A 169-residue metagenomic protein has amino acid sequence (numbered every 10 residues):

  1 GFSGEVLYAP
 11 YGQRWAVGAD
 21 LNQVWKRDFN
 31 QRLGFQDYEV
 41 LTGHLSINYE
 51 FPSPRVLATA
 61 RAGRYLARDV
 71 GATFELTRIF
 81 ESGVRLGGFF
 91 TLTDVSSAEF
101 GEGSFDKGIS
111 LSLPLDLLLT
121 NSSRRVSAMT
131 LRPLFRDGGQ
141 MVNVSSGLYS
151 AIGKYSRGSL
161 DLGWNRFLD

Functional and structural regions predicted by a protein language model:
G1, V17-W25, F29, R55-Y65 (+1 more regions): Transmembrane beta-strand segments that form the barrel wall of outer-membrane beta-barrel proteins
G1-S3, Y11, D28, D37 (+2 more regions): Solvent-exposed loop/turn segments connecting transmembrane beta-strands in outer-membrane beta-barrel proteins
F2-L21, L41-F51, V70-F90, D106-L115: Feature captures outer-membrane beta-barrel proteins of Gram-negative bacteria and organelles
G12-Q13, P52-T59, S82-T93, T120-L134 (+1 more regions): Short flexible/disordered coil segments
D28-R32, T42-H44: Outer-membrane beta-barrel translocator/pore domains, especially the C-terminal barrels of Gram-negative outer-membrane
L33-D37, D169: Outer-membrane beta-barrel initiation region
G103-D169: Outer-membrane beta-barrel "beta-signal"
